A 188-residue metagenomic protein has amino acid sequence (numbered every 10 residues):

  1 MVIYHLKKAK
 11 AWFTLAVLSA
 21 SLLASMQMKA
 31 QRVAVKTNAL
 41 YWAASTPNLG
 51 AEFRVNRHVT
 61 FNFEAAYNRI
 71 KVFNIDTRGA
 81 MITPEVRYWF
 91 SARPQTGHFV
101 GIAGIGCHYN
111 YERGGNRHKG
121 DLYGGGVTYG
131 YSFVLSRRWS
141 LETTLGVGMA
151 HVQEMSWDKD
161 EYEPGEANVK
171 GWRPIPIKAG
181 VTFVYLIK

Functional and structural regions predicted by a protein language model:
L23-A30: Sec/Tat signal peptide C-region and signal peptidase I cleavage site
Q31, A43-S45, R78-I82, K119-G125 (+1 more regions): Residues that define the transmembrane beta-barrel architecture of outer-membrane proteins
V33, H58-F61, P94-Q95, R137-L141: Repeated loop/turn-to-beta-strand initiation elements of outer-membrane beta-barrel proteins
V35-L49, K71-R78, P94: Solvent-exposed loop/turn segments connecting transmembrane beta-strands in outer-membrane beta-barrel proteins
V35-T37, A51, F63-A65, P84-V86 (+3 more regions): Membrane-embedded beta-strand positions of outer-membrane beta-barrel proteins
A39-A43, A65-K71, Y88-F90, G104-N110 (+2 more regions): Transmembrane beta-strands of outer-membrane beta-barrel pores
A66-D76, G106-Y123, V152-W172: Flexible, solvent-exposed loop segments that connect beta-strands
V86-W89, R173-K188: Outer-membrane beta-barrel "beta-signal"
